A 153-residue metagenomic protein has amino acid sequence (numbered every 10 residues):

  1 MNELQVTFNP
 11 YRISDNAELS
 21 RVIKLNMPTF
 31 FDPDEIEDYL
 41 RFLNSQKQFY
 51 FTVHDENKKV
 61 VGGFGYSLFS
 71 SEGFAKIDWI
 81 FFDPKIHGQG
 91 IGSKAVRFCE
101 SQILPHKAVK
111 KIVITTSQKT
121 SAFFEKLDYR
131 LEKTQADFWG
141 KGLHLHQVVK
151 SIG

Functional and structural regions predicted by a protein language model:
N2, P105, K119, D137-G153: Terminal substrate-recognition subdomain of acyl/acetyltransferases
L4-L19: A short beta-loop-alpha structural element at the N-terminal edge of CoA-dependent acyl/N-acetyltransferase catalytic
T29-T52, E56, G65: Active-site rim helix/loop that mediates acceptor-substrate recognition in acyltransferases
Q48-T52, G63, W79, V113 (+1 more regions): Short hydrophobic/aromatic beta-strand element in the GNAT-like acyltransferase core that lines or flanks the acyl-donor
K59-L68, F74-F81: Conserved beta-strand in the GNAT
F82, G88-S101: Conserved acetyl-CoA-binding loop-helix of GNAT-fold acetyltransferases
I103-S117: Conserved GNAT acetyl-CoA-binding A-motif
V113-T115, E125, R130-Q147: Conserved catalytic-core motifs of GNAT/GCN5-like acyltransferases
